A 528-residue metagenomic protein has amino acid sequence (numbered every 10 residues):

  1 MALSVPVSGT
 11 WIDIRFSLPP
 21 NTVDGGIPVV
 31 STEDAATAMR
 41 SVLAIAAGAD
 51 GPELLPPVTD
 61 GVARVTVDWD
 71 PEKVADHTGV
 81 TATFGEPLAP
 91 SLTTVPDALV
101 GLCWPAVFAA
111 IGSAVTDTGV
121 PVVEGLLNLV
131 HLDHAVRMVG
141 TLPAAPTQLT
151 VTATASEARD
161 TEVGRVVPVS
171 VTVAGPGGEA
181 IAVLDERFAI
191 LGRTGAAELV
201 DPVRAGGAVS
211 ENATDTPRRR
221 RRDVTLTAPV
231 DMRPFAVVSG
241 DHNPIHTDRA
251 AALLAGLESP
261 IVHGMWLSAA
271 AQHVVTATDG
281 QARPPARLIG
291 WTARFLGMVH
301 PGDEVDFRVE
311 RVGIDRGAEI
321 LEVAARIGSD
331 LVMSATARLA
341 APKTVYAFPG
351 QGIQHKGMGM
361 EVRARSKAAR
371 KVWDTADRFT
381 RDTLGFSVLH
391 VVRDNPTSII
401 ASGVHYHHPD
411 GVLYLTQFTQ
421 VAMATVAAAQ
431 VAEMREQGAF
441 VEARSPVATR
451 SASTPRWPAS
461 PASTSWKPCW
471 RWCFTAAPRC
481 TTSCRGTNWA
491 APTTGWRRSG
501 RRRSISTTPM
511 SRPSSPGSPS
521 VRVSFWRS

Functional and structural regions predicted by a protein language model:
M1-D133, L199-V200, A213-D279: Hot-dog-fold acyl-thioester-processing enzymes
M1-P56, L132-D223, P301-G302, D306-K343: HotDog/MaoC-like acyl-thioester-processing domains
N128, V447-A448, F525-S528: Short beta-strand
A250-I314: Catalytic-pocket segment enriched in acidic/His residues
A340-V447: Helix-rich "cap/lid" substructures immediately adjacent to catalytic or cofactor-binding pockets
T449-P458: Glycine-rich nucleophile elbow surrounding the catalytic serine of serine-hydrolase chemistry
A459-S528: Alpha/beta catalytic cores of group-transfer enzymes, especially the acyltransferase/condensing modules of polyketide
